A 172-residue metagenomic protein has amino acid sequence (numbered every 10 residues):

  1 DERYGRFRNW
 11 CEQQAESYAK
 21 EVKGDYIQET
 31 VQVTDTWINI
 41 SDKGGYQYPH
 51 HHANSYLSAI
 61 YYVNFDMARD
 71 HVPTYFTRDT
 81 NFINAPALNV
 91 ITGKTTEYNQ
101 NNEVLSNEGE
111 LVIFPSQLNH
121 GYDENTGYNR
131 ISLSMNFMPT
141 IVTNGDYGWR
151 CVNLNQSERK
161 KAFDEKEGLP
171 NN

Functional and structural regions predicted by a protein language model:
D1-G45, P49-H52: Signature of the catalytic double-stranded beta-helix
T34, D70-V72, N129: Residue-level signal for beta-strand positions within conserved beta-sheet cores that form or flank
T36, L57, I131: Residue-level detector of short, conserved catalytic/binding motifs and their immediate flanks
N39-I113, D123, P139-C151: Catalytic core of non-heme Fe(II) oxygenases with the double-stranded beta-helix
N81-L88, N153-N172: Short, cationic low-complexity segments
N119-S132: Ligand-binding loop in jelly-roll beta-barrel domains
N136: An acidic/histidine-cluster motif and surrounding catalytic segment that typifies divalent-metal-assisted enzyme active
